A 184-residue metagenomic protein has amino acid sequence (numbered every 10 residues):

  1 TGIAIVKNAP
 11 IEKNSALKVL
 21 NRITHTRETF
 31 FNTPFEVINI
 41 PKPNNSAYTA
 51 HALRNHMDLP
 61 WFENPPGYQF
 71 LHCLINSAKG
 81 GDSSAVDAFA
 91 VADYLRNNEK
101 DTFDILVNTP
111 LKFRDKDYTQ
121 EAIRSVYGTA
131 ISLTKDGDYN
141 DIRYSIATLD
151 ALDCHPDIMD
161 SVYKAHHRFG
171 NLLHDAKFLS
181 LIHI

Functional and structural regions predicted by a protein language model:
T1-I3, N8-S180: Active-site environment of non-heme Fe oxygenases that use a 2-His-1-carboxylate facial triad
H183-I184: Conserved small/polar residues in nucleotide/adenosyl-binding loops
